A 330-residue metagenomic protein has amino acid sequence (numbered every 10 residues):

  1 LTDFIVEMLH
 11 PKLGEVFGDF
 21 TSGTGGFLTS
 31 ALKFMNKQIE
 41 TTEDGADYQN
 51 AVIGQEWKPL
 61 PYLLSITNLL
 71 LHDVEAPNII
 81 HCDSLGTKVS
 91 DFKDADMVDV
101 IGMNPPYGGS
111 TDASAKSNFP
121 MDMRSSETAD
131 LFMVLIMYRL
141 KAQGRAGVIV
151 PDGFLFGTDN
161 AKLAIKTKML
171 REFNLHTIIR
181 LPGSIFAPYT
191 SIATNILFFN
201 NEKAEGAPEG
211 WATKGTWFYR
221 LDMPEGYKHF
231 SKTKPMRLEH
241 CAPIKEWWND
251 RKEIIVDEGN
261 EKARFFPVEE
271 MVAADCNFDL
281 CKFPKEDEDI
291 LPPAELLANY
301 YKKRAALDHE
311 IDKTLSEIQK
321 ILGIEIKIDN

Functional and structural regions predicted by a protein language model:
L1-M103, G108-S110, S126, D130 (+3 more regions): Conserved S-adenosyl-L-methionine
H81, T87, F92-N330: A conserved structural/catalytic subdomain of Rossmann-like adenosyl-cofactor enzymes
